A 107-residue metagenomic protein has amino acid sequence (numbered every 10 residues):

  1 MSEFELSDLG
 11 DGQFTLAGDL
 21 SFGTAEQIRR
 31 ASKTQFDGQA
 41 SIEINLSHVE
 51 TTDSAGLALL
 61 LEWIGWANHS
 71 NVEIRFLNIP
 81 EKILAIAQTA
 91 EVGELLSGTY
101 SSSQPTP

Functional and structural regions predicted by a protein language model:
M1-T52, E62-P107: STAS-like cytosolic regulatory interaction modules
